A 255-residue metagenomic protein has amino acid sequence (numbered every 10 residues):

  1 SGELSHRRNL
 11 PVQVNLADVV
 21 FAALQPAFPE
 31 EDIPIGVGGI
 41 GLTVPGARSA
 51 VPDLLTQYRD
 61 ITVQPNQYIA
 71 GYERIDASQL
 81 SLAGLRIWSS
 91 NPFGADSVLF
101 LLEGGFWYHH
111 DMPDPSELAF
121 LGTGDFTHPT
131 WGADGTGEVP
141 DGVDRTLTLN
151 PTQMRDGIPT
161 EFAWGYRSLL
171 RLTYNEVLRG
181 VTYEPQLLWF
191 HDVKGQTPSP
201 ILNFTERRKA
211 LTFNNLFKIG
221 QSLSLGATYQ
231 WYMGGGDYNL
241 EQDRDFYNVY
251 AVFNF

Functional and structural regions predicted by a protein language model:
S1, A83-L85, L169-T173, T212-L216 (+1 more regions): Outer-membrane beta-barrel architecture
S1, S89-F100, N175-E184, F217-S222: Short loop/turn motifs that connect adjacent beta-strands in outer-membrane beta-barrel proteins
E3-S5, L99-G105, E184-F190, L216 (+2 more regions): Transmembrane beta-strands of outer-membrane beta-barrel proteins
H6-L10, R86-W88, G104-H110, L172-E176 (+3 more regions): Transmembrane beta-strands of outer-membrane beta-barrel pores
A17-A23, S116-G124, I201-E206, E241-F246: Flexible, surface-exposed loop regions and adjacent strand-edge segments of Gram-negative outer-membrane beta-barrel
A27-G71, D114-S116, F126-G157: Flexible glycine-rich, low-complexity coil/linker segments exposed to the extracellular/periplasmic environment
P65-E73, T152-G157, Q196-I201, G234-N239: Extracellular loop and loop/strand-boundary signature of outer-membrane beta-barrel proteins
D243-F255: Outer-membrane beta-barrel "beta-signal"
